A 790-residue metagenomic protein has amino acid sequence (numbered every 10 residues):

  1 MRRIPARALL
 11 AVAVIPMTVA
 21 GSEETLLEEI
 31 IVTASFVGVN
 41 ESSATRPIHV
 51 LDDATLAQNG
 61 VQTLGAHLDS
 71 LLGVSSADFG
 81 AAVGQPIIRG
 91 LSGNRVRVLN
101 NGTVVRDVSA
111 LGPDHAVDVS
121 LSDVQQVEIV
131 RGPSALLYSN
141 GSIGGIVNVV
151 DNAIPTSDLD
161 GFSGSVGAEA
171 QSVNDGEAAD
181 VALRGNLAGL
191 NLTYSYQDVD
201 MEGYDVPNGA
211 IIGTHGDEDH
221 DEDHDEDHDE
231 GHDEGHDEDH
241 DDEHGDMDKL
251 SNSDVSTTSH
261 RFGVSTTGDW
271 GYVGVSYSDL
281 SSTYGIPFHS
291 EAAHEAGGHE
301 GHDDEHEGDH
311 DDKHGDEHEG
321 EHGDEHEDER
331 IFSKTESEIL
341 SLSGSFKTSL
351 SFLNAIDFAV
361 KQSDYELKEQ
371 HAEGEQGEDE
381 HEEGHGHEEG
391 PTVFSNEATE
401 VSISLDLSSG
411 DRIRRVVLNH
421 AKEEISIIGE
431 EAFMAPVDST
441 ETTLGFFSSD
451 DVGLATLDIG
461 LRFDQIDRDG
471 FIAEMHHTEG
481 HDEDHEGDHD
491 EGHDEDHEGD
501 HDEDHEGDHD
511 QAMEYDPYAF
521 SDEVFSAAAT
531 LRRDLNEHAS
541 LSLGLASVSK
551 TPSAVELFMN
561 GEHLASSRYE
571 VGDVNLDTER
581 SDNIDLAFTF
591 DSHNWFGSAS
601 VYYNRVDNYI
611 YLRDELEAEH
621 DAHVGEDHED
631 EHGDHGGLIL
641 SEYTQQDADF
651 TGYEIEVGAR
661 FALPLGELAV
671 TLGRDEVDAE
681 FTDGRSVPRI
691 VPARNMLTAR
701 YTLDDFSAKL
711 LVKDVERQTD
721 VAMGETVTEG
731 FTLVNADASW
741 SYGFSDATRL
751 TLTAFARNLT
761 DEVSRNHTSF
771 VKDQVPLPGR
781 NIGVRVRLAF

Functional and structural regions predicted by a protein language model:
L64-H67, G84-I87, L99, D114-V117 (+3 more regions): N-terminal periplasmic accessory domains that precede and gate Gram-negative outer-membrane beta-barrel machines
G65-D107: Extracytoplasmic beta-strand/coil segments of soluble accessory domains associated with Gram-negative outer-membrane
V104-P133: Short acidic/polar hinge/loop motifs at secondary-structure boundaries that mediate gating or recognition
S172-D200, G213-P287, F332-L353, S408-R412 (+3 more regions): Transmembrane beta-barrel wall of Gram-negative outer-membrane proteins
S253, T257, Y272-I356, Q362-A398 (+2 more regions): Flexible loop and strand-edge segments within Gram-negative outer membrane beta-barrel domains
D328-S341, M513-A528, S547-S598, Y603-R605 (+4 more regions): Outer-membrane beta-barrel signature, preferentially recognizing the C-terminal barrel domain of Gram-negative
V452-L457, Y602-V606, E617, A622-T719 (+1 more regions): Gram-negative outer-membrane beta-barrel transporters
S549, D607, W740-F790: C-terminal beta-signal and adjacent terminal beta-strands/loops of Gram-negative outer-membrane beta-barrel proteins
